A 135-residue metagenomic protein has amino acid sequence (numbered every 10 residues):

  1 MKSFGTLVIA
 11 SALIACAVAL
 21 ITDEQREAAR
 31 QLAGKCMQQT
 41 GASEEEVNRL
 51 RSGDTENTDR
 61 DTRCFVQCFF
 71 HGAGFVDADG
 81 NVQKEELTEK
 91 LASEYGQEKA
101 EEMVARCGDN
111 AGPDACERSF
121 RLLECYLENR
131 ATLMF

Functional and structural regions predicted by a protein language model:
S3-A19: Cleavable N-terminal signal peptides of Sec/SRP-targeted secreted and luminal proteins
A15-F135: Mature extracellular/luminal domains of secreted and GPI-anchored eukaryotic proteins, especially small
